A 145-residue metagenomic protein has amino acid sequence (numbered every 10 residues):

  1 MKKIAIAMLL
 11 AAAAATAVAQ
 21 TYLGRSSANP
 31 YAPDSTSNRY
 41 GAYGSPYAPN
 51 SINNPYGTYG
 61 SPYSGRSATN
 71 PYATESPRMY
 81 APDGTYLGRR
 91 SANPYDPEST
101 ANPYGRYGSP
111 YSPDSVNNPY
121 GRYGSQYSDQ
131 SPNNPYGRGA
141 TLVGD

Functional and structural regions predicted by a protein language model:
M1-I4: Positively charged n-region of N-terminal signal peptides that target proteins for export
I6-A7, A17: Cleavable N-terminal signal peptides
A19-D145: Repetitive, compositionally biased segments used for assembly/scaffolding
